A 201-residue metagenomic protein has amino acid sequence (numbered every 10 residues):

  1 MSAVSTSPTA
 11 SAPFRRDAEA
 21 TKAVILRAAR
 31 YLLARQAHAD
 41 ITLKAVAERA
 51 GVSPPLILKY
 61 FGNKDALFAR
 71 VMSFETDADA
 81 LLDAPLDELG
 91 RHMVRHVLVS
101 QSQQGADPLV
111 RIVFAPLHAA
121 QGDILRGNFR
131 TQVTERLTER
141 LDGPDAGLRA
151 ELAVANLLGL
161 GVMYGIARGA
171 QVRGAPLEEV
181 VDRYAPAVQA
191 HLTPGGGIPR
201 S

Functional and structural regions predicted by a protein language model:
M1-R49, D65-A66: Basic, helix-initiating cap at the start of DNA-binding domains
K22-R27, A39-D40, Y60-D83, D87: An amphipathic alpha-helix adjacent to DNA-recognition modules
L32, R136-R140: Short alpha-helical functional segments enriched in proximate histidine and acidic residues
A50-F61: Short hydrophobic/aromatic patch on the recognition helix
M72, Q101-Q132: Amphipathic alpha-helical segments used for helix-helix packing
D77-V113: Hydrophobic alpha-helical connector segments
V97, L109-P116, A153-L157, G161: Short alpha-helical scaffolding segments that buttress acidic/His motifs in well-ordered protein cores
G122-R130, E139-S201: Hydrophobic/aromatic-rich alpha-helical bundle segments in the mid-to-C-terminal region
